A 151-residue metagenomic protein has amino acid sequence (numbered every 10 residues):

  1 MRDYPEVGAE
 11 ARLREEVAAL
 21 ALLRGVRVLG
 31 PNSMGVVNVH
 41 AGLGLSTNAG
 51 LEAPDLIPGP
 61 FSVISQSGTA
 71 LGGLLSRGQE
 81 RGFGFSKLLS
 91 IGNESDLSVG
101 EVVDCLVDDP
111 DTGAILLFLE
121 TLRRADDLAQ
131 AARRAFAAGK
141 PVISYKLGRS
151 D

Functional and structural regions predicted by a protein language model:
M1-D151: Catalytic-core regions of core metabolic enzymes, especially those transforming organic acids/acyl-group intermediates
